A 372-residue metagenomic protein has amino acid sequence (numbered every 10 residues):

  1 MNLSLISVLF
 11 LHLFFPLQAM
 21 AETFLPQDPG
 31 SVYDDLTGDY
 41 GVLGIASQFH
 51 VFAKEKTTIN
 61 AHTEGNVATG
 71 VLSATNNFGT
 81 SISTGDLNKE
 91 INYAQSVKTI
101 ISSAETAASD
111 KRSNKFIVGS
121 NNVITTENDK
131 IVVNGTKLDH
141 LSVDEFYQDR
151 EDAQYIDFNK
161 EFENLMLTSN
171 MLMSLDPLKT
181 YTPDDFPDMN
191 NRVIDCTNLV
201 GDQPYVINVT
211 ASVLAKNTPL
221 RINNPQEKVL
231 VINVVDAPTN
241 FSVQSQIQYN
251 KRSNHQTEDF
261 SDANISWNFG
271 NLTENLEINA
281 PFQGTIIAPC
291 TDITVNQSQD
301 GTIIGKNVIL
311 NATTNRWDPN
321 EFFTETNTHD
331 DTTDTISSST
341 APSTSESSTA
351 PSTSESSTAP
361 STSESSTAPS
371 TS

Functional and structural regions predicted by a protein language model:
M1-F10: Classical eukaryotic N-terminal signal peptides for Sec-dependent ER targeting/secretion, especially the positively
S4, F14, G30, H329-I336: Intrinsic disorder/low-complexity detector
F10-P16, D39, G44: Hydrophobic membrane-targeting signal helices
L11-Q27: N-terminal signal peptide
E22-K115, L167-N327: Long, polar low-complexity repeats
A104-K137: A generic, well-ordered mixed alpha/beta core segment in the N-terminal half of proteins
I131-P183: Hydrophobic alpha-helical segments and helix pairs
T333-S372: Low-complexity tandem-repeat tracts in intrinsically disordered regions
